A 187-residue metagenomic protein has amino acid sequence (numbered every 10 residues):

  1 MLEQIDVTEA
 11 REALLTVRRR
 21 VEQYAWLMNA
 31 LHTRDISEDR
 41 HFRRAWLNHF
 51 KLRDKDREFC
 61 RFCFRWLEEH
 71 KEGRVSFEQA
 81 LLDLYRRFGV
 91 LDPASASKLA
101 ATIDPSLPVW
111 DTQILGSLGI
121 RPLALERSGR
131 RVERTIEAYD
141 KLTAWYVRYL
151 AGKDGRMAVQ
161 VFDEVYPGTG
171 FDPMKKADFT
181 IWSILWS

Functional and structural regions predicted by a protein language model:
M1-G89, P105-S187: An N-terminal alpha-helical hairpin/helix-loop-helix interaction module that forms a charged, gly/pro-flexible surface
S95: A conserved beta-strand element that flanks and buttresses the S-adenosyl-L-methionine
K98-L99: Cytochrome P450 catalytic-core helices
